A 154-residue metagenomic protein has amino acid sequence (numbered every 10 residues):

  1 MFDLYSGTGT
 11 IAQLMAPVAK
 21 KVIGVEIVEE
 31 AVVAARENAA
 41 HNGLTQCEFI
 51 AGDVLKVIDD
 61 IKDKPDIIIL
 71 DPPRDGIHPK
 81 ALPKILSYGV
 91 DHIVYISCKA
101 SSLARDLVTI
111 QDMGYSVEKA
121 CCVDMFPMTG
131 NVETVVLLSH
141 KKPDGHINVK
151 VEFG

Functional and structural regions predicted by a protein language model:
M1-G154: Rossmann-like S-adenosyl-L-methionine
